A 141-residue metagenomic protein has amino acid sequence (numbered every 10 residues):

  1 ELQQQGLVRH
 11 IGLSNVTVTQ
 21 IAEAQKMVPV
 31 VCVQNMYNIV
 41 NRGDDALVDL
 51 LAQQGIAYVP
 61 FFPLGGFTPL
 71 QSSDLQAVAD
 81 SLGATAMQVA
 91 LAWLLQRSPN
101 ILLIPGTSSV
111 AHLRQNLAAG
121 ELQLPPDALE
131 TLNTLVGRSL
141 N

Functional and structural regions predicted by a protein language model:
E1-N141: Beta/alpha (TIM)-barrel catalytic core signal, keyed to glycine-rich beta->alpha loops juxtaposed to Asp/Glu that bind
